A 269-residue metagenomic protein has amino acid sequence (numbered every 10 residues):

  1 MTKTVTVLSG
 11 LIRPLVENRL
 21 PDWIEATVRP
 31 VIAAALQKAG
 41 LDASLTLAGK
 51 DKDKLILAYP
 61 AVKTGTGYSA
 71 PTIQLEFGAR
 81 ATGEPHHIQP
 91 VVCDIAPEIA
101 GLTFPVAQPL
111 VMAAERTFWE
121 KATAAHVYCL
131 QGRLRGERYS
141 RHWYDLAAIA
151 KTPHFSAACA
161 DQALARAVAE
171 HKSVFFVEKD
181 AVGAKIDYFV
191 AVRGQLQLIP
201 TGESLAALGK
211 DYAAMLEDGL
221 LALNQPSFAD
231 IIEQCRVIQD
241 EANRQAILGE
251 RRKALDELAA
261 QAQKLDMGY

Functional and structural regions predicted by a protein language model:
T2-Y269: Structured mid-to-C-terminal alpha-helical surface segments
